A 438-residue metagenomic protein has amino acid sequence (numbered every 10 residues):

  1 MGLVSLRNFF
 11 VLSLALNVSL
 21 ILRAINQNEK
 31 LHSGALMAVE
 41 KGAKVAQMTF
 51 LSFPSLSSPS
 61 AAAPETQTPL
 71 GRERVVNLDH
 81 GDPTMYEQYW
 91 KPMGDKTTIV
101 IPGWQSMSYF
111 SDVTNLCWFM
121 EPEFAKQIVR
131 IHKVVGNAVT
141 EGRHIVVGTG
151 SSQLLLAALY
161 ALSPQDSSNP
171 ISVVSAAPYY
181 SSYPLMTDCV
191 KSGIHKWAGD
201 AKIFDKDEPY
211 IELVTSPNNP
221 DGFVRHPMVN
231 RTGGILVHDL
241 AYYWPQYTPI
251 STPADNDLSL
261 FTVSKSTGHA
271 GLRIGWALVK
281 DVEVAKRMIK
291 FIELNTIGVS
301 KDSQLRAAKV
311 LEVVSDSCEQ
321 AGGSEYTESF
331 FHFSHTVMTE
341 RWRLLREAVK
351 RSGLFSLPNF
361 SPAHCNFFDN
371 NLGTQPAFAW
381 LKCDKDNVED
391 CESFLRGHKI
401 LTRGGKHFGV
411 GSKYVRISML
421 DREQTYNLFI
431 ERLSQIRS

Functional and structural regions predicted by a protein language model:
G2-S438: PLP-dependent class I/II
